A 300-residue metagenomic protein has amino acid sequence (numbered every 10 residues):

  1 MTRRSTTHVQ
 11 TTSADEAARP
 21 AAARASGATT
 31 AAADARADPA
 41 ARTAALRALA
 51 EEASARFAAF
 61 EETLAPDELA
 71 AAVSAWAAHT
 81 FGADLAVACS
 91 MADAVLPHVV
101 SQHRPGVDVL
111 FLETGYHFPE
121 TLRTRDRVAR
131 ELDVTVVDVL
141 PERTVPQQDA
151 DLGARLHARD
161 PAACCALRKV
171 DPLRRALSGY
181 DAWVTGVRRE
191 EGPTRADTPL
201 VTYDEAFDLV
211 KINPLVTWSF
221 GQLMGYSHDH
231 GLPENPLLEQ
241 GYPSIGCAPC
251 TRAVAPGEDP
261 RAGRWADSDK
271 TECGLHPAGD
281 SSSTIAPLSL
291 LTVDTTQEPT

Functional and structural regions predicted by a protein language model:
T2-T300: Nucleotide-activated chemistry modules centered on ATP-dependent adenylation/adenylyltransferase
